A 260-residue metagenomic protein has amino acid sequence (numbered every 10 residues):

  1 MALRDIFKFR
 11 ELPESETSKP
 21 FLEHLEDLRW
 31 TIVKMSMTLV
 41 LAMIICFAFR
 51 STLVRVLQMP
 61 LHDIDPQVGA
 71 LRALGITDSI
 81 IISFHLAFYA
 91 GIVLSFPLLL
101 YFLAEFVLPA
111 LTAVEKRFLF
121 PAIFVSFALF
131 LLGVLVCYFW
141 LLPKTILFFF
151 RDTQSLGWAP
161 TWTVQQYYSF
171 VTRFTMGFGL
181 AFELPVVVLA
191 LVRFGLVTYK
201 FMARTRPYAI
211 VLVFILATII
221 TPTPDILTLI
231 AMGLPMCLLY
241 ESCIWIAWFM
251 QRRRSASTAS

Functional and structural regions predicted by a protein language model:
M1-S260: Membrane topogenic/interface segments and analogous intrinsically disordered interaction regions
